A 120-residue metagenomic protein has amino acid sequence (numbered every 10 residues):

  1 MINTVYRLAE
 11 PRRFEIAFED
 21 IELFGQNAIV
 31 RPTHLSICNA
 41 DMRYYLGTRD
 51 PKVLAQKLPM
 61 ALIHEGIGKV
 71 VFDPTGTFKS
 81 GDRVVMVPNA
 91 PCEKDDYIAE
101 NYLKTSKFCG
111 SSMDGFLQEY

Functional and structural regions predicted by a protein language model:
M1-T4: Extreme N-terminal starter segment of soluble prokaryotic enzymes
Y6-F14: Extracellular beta-rich ligand/substrate-recognition surface
I16, I67-K69, Y120: Conserved hydrophobic/aromatic beta-strand scaffold that supports enzyme active sites
D20-E22: Short beta-strand segments of immunoglobulin-like
F24-L35, D50-K94, G115: Glycine-rich beta-strand-centered segment in the early N-terminal region that forms part of a ligand/cofactor-binding
A40-L46, D95: Cytochrome P450 core scaffold surrounding the K-helix E-X-X-R motif and the conserved "meander" helix-loop region
G47-V53, Y102-L103: Short glycine/proline- and charge-enriched loop/turn segments that cap or connect secondary-structure elements
A90-Y120: NAD(P)H dinucleotide-binding glycine-rich loop of Rossmann-like/cofactor-binding domains, especially the beta1-alpha1
